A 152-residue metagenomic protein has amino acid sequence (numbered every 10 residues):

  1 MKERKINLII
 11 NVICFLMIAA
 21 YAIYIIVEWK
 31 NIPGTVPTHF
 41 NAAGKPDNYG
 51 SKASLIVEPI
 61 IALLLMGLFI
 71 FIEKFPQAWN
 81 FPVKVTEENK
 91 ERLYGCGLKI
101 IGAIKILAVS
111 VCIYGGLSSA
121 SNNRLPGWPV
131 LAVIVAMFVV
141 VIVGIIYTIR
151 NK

Functional and structural regions predicted by a protein language model:
E3-M17, L55: Alpha-helical transmembrane segments and their helix-start/interface "positive-inside/aromatic belt" motifs in integral
I10-C14, L68-I72, C96-A108: Select subsegments of transmembrane alpha-helices in polytopic membrane proteins, especially boundary-proximal
I25-V57: Active-site and channel-lining beta-strand-loop segments that bind or position nucleotide-derived/phosphorylated
E28, L64-V83, Y147-N151: Membrane-water interface of transmembrane alpha-helices
K45-L65, C96-G102: Interfacial helix-start motif at the membrane-water boundary
K84-G97: Short membrane-interface loop/juxtamembrane segments of multi-pass integral membrane proteins
I106-R124: Alpha-helical transmembrane segments and their membrane-interface junctions in multi-pass membrane proteins
W128-K152: Terminal transmembrane helical module of multi-pass membrane proteins
